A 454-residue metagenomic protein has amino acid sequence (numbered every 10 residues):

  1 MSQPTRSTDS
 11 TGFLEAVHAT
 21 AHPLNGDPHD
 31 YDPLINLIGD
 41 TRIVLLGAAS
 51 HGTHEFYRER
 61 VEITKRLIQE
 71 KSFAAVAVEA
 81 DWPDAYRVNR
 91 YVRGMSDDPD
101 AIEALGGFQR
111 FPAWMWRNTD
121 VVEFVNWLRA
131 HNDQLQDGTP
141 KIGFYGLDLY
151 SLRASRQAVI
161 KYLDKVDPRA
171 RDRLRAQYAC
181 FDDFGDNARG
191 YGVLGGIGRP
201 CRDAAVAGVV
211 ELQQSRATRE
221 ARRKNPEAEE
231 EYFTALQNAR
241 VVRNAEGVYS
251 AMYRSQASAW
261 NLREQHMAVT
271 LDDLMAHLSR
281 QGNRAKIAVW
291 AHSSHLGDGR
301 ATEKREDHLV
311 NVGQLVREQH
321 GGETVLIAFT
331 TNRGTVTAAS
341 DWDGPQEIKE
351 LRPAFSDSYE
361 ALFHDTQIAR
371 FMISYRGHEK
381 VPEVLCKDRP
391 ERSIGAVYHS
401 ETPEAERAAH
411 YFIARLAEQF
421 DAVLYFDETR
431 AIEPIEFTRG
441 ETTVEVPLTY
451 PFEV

Functional and structural regions predicted by a protein language model:
M1-V454: Structured catalytic-domain cores with a bias toward divalent-metal coordination
